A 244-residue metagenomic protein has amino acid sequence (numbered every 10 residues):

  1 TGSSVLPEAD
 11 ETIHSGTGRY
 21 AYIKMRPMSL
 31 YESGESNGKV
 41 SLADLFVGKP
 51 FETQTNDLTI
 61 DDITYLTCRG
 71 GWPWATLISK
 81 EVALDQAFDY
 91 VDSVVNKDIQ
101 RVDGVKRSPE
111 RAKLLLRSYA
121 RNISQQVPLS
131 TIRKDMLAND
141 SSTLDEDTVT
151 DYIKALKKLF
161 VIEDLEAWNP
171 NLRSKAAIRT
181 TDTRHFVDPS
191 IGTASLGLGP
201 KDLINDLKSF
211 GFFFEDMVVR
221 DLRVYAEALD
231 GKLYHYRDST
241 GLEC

Functional and structural regions predicted by a protein language model:
T1, S33, T67-G70, L156 (+2 more regions): Conserved RecA-like P-loop NTPase ATPase core
S3, A9-Q125: Interdomain motor-coupling "hinge/lid" segment immediately C-terminal to the ATP-binding subdomain of NTP-driven enzymes
S3-L6, S239-G241: Short beta->alpha connector loops
P7, T59-I60, A177, I204: Hydrophobic alpha-helical segments and their boundary regions
T76, K80-E243: Accessory nucleic acid-recognition modules appended to NTPase machines
